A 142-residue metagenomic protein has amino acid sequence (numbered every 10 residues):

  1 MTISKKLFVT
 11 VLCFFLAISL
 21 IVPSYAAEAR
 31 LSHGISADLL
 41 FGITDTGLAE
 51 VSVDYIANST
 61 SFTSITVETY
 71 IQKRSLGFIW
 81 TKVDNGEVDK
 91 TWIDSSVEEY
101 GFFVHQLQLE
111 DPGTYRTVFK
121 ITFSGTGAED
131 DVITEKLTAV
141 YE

Functional and structural regions predicted by a protein language model:
M1-V11: Bacterial N-terminal signal peptides that target proteins for export
V11-S19: Bacterial N-terminal signal peptides
I18-H33: Sec-dependent signal peptide cleavage junction
S36-K73: Short, surface-exposed binding/anchoring microloops in extracellular/periplasmic proteins
E50, I93-V104: Aromatic sugar-binding surface patches on proteins that engage polysaccharides or sugar-phosphate polymers
T66-K82, R116-V118: Short beta-strand segments and strand-loop junctions that repeat across beta-rich extracellular domains
E68-T69, W80-V97, E135: Solvent-exposed serine/threonine-rich low-complexity stretches and specific carbohydrate-binding patches
G125-E142: Short beta-strand elements
